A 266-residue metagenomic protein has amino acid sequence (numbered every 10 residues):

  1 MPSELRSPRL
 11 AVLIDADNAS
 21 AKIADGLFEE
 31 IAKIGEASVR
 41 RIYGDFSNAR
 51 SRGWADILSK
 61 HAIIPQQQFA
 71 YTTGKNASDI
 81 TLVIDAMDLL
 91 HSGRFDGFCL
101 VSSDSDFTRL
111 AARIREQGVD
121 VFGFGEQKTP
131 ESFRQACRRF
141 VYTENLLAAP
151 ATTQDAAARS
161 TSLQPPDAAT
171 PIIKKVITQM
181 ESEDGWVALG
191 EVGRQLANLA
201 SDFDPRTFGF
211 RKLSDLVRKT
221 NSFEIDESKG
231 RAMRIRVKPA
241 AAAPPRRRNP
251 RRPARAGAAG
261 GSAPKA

Functional and structural regions predicted by a protein language model:
M1-H91, D120: Domain-level signal for Mg2+-assisted phosphodiester chemistry and nucleotide/NA-binding surfaces in nucleic-acid
L13, Y43, D96-S103, L110 (+2 more regions): Acidic beta-strand-to-loop metal/phosphate-binding motif
A16, A21, R40, T108-A112 (+2 more regions): P-loop/Walker A NTP-binding module and the surrounding RecA-like catalytic core of P-loop NTPases
R50-A55, G125-R134: Short, glycine/polar-rich helix-capping loops at beta-to-alpha or helix-loop-helix junctions that flank or form
H61, Q117, Q135-C137: Short, structured coil segments at secondary-structure junctions
T73-K75, K128-S132, L147-P150: Short gly/pro/ser/thr-enriched loop/turn and capping motifs at secondary-structure boundaries
F122, R134-A151: Conserved phosphate-handling catalytic cores of large alpha/beta enzymes
A156-A266: N-terminal regulatory modules in eukaryotic regulatory proteins
